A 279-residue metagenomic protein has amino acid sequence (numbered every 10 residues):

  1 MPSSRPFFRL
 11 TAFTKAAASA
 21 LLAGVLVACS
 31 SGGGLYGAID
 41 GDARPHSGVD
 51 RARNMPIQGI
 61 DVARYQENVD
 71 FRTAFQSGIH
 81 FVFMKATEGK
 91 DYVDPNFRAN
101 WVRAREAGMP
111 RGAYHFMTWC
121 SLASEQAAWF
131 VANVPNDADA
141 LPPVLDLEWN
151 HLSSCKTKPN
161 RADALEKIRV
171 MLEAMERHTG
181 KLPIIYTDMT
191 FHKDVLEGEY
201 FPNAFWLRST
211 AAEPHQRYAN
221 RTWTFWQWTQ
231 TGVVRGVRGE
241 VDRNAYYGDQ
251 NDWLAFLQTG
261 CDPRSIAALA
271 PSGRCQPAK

Functional and structural regions predicted by a protein language model:
V25-A28: C-terminal motif of bacterial Sec signal peptides marking the signal peptidase cleavage site
S30-E88: Boundary/entry segment of secreted carbohydrate-active catalytic domains
G34-G59, Y200-K279: Functionally critical loop-and-helix segments that line ligand-binding/catalytic clefts of soluble enzyme domains
Q58-D61, H80-K85, P110-H115, L141-L147 (+3 more regions): Structural recognition of the beta-strand scaffold that forms the well-ordered cores of secreted hydrolase catalytic
I60-D70, T87-F97, M117-E125, F191-K193: Acidic-and-aromatic substrate-binding clefts and catalytic sites of carbohydrate-active enzymes
F71-G78, N96-M109, F130-D139: Acidic (Asp/Glu)-rich catalytic clusters
A74, A104, L145, M175 (+1 more regions): Conserved, mostly hydrophobic/aromatic
P142-A219: Catalytic domains of cell-wall/extracellular-matrix polysaccharide-remodeling enzymes, centered on de-N-acetylation
